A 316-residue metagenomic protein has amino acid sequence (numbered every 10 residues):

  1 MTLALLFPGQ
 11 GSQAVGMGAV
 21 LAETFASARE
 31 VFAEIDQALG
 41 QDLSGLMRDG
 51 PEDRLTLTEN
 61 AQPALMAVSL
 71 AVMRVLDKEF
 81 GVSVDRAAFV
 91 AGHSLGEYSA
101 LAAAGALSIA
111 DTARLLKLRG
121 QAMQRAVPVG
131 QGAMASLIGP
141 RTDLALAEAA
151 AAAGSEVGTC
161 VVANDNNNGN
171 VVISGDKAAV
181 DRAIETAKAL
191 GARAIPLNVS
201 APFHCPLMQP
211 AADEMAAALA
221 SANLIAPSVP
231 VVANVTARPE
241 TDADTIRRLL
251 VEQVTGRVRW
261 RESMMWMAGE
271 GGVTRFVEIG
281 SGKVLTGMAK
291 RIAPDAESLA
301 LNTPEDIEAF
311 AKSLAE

Functional and structural regions predicted by a protein language model:
M1-E148, L197, R275-E305: FabD-like malonyl-/acyl-CoA
Q10-S12, L39, A104-T255: Alpha/beta catalytic cores of group-transfer enzymes, especially the acyltransferase/condensing modules of polyketide
S27, A64, V68, A179 (+2 more regions): Charged catalytic carboxylate motif
A237-R238, R257, G282-L285: Short Gly/Pro-enriched loop/turn and capping motifs at secondary-structure junctions
G256-V273: A short, acidic, amphipathic alpha-helical segment used as a generic capping/interface helix at domain edges
I307-S313: Short, charged, surface-exposed secondary-structure boundary motifs
